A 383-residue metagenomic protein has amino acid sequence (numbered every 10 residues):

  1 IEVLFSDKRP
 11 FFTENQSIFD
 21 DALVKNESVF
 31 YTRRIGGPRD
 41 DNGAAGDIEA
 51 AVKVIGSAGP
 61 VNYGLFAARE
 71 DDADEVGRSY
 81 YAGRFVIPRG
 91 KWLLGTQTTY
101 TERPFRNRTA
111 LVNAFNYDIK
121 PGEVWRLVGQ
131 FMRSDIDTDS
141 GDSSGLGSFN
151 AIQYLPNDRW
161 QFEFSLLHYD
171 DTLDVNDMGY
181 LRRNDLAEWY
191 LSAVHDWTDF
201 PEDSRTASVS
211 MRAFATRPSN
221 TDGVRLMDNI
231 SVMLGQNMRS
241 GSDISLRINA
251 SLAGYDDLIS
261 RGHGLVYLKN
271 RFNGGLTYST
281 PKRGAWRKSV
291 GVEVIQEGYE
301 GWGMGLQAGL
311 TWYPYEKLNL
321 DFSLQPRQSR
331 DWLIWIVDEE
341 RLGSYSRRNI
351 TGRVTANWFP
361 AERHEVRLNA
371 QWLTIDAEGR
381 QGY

Functional and structural regions predicted by a protein language model:
I1-R217, I248-D256, P281, V292-I295: Outer-membrane beta-barrel channel domains
D47, M132-Y383: Exposed, low-structure sequence patches enriched in small/polar residues
